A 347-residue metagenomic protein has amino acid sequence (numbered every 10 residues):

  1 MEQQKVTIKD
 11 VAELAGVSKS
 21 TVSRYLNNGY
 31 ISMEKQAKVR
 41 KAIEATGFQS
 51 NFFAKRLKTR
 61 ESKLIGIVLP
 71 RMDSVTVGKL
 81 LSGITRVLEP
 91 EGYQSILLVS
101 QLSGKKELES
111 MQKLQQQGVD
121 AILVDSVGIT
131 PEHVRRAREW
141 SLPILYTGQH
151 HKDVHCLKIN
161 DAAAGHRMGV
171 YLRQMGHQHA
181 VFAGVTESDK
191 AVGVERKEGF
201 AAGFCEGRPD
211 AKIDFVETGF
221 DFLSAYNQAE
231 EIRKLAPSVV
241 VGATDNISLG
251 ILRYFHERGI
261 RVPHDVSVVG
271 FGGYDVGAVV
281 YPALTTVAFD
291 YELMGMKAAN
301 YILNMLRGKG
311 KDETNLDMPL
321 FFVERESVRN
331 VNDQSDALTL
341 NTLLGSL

Functional and structural regions predicted by a protein language model:
M1-Q3, A45, R86-E91, E139-Y146 (+1 more regions): Bacterial carbohydrate/catabolite-sensing allosteric modules
M1-S62, S346-L347: N-terminal helix-turn-helix DNA-binding module of bacterial transcription factors
E2-T7, E44-S82, E91-Y93, Q101-S103 (+1 more regions): N-terminal helix-turn-helix/winged-helix DNA-binding helices and compositionally similar short basic alpha-helical
K19-T21, L57-D73, Y171, H179-T186: Short beta-strand segments enriched in small/hydrophobic residues
N27-G29, R71-S74, T186-A191: Short histidine/acidic/glycine/proline-rich micro-motifs that form metal- and phosphate-coordinating active-site loops
Q36, G78-S82, P131-V134, H166 (+1 more regions): Short, surface-exposed alpha-helical segments at coil->helix boundaries
R86-P131: Central regulatory/effector-binding core of bacterial HTH transcription factors
